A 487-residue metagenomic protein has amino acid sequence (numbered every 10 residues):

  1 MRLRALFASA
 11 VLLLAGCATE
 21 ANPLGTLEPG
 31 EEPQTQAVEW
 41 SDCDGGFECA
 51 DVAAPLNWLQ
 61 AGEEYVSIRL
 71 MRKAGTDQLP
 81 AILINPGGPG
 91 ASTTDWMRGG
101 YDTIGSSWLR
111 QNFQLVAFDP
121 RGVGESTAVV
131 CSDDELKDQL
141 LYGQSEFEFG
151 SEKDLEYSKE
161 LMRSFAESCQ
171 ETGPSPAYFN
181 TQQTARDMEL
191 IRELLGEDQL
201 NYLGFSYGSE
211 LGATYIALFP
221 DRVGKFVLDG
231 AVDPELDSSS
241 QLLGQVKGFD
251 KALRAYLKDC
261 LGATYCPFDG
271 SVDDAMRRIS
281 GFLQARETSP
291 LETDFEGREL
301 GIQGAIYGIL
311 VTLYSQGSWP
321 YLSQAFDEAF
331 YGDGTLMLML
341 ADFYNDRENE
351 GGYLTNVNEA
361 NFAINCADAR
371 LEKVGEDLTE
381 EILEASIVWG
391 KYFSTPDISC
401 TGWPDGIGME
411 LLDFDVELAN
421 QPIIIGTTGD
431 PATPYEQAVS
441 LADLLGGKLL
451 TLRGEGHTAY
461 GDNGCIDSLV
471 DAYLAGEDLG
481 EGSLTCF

Functional and structural regions predicted by a protein language model:
M1-F7: Bacterial N-terminal signal peptides that target proteins for export
L14-G16: C-terminal motif of bacterial Sec signal peptides marking the signal peptidase cleavage site
N22-G304, A363-F487: Gly/Pro-rich cap/lid or specificity-loop segments adjacent to the active site
V232-D250, A325-D327, G334-N349: Flexible "cap/lid" loop of the alpha/beta hydrolase fold
L291-I306, Y314-S318, G351-E359: Structural motif
L313-D327, Y331, L371-E376: Short helix-capping/linker segments at secondary-structure and domain boundaries
T335-A369, K373-V374: Long, low-complexity segments enriched in small/aliphatic residues
